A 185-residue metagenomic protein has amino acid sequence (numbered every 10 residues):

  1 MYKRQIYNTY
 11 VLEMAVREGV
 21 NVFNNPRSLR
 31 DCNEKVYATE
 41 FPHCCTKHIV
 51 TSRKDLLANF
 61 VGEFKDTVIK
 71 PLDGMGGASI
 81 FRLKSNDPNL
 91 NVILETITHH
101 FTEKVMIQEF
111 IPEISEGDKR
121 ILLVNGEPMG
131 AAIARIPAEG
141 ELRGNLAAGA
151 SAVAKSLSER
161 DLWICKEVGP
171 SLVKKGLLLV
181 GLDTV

Functional and structural regions predicted by a protein language model:
K3-S52, L56: Conserved N-proximal alpha/beta basic substrate-recognition cap immediately N-terminal to, or forming the N-lobe
V22, T67-V68: Hydrophobic beta-strand scaffold residues
P26-R30, R135-P137, V185: Short glycine-enriched loops at secondary-structure junctions
H43, G62, L177: Structured loop/turn residues at beta-strand edges in well-structured enzyme cores
D55, G62-D66, D73-V168, L172: Phosphate-binding site of ATP-dependent enzymes
P71, K119, L182-T184: Generic detector of well-ordered alpha-helical packing
P170-V185: Conserved metal-phosphate-binding beta-hairpin within the catalytic cores of diverse ATP-dependent phosphoryl-transfer
